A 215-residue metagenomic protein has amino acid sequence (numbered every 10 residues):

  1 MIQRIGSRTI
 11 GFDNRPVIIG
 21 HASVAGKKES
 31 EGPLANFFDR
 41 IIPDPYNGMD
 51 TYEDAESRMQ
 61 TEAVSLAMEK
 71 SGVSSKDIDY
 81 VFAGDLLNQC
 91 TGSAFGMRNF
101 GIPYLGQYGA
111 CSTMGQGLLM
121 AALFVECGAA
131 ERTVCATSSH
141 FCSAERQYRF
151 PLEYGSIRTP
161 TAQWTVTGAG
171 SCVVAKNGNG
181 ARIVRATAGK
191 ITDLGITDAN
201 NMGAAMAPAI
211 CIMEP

Functional and structural regions predicted by a protein language model:
M1-E53, P151-P215: Condensing-enzyme catalytic core mediating Claisen C-C bond formation in acyl metabolism
I18, Y52-S112: Conserved beta-ketoacyl condensing-enzyme motif
I19, A83-G84, T133-S139: Short beta-strand segments
P33-F37, S93-P103, V125-C127, Y148-I157: A glycine- and small-aliphatic-rich helix-loop capping segment at beta-alpha/alpha-beta transitions that lines
S57-M68, M114-L118, M206-P215: Short, hydrophobic/amphipathic alpha-helical packing segments that form internal helix faces or helix-helix interfaces
Q89-T91, F141-R146, I191-G195: Short, well-ordered, mixed-charge alpha-helical segments that flank or form enzyme active sites
L105-C111, G115-L118, I157-P160, A199-N200: Cysteine-centered functional microenvironments
Y108-C135, V174, P208, I212: Active-site-proximal alpha-helical scaffold in enzymes
